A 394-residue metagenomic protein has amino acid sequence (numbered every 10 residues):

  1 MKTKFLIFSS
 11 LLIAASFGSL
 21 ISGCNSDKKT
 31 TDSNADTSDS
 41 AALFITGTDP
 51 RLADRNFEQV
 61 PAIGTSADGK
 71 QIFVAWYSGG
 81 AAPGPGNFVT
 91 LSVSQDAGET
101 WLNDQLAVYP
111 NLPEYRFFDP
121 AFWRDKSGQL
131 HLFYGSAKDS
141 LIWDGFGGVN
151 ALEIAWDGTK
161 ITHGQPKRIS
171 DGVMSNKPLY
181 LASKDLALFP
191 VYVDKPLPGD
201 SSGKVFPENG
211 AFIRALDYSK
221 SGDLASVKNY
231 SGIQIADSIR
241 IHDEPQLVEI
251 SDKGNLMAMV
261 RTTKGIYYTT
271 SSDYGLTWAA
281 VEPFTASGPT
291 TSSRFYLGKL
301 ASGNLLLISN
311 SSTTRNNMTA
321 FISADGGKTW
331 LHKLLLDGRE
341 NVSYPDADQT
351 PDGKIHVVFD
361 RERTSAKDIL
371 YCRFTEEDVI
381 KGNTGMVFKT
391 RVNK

Functional and structural regions predicted by a protein language model:
M1-S10: Bacterial N-terminal signal peptides that target proteins for export
L6, F17-G18: Compositionally biased non-globular segments, especially hydrophobic aliphatic-rich helices of signal peptides
L11-F17: Core hydrophobic alpha-helical transmembrane segments of single-pass membrane proteins
L20-G23: C-terminal motif of bacterial Sec signal peptides marking the signal peptidase cleavage site
K28-K394: Asp-box/BNR beta-propeller blade signature and adjacent active/binding-site loops in extracellular glycan-interacting
